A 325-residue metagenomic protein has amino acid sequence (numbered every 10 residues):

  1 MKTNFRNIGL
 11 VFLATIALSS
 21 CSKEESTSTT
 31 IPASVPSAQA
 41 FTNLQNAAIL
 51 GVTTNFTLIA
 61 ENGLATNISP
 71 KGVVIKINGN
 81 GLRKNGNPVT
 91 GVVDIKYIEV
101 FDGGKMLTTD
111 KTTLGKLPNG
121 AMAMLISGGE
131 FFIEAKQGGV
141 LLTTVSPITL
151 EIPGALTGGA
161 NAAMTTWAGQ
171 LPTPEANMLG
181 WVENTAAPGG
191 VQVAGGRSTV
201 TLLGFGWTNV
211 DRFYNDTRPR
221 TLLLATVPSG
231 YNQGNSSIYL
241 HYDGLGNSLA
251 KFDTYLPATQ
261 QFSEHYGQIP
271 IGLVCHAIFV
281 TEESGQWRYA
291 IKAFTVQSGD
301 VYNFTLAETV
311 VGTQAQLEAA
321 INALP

Functional and structural regions predicted by a protein language model:
M1-G9: Bacterial N-terminal signal peptides that target proteins for export
I8-V11, S28-T29: A generic signature of intrinsically disordered, low-complexity regions enriched in glycine/proline and charged/polar
A17-S20: C-terminal motif of bacterial Sec signal peptides marking the signal peptidase cleavage site
E24-V74, N80-V92, I98-L107, G115-P325: Proteolytic cleavage junctions
